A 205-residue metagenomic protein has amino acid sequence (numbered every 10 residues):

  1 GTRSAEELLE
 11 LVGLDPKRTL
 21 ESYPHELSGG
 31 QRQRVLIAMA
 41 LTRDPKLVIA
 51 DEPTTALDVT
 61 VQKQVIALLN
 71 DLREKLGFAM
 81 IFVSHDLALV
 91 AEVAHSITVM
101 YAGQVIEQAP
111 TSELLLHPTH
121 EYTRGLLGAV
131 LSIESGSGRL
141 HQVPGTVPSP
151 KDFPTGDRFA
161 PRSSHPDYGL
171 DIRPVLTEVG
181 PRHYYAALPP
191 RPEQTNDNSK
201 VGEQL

Functional and structural regions predicted by a protein language model:
T2-L11, L20-E21, L116, R124-G128: ABC ATPase nucleotide-binding domain helical subdomain, centered on the C-loop/LSGGQ "ABC signature"
P16, H25-E26, Q64: ABC family nucleotide-binding domain
P16-E21, G136: Signature (C-motif/LSGGQ) region and adjacent switch/coupling loops of ABC-type ATPase nucleotide-binding domains
Y23-L27, Q31: Conserved ABC ATPase signature
V35, A40-L41: ABC ATPase C-loop
T42-K46: A short, proline-enriched helix->beta-strand linker immediately N-terminal to the Walker B motif in ABC-type P-loop
I49, P53, L57-G138: P-loop NTP-binding/switch modules centered on Walker-like glycine-rich loops
P110-L205: Charged, flexible cofactor/metal-binding loops and thiol motifs
